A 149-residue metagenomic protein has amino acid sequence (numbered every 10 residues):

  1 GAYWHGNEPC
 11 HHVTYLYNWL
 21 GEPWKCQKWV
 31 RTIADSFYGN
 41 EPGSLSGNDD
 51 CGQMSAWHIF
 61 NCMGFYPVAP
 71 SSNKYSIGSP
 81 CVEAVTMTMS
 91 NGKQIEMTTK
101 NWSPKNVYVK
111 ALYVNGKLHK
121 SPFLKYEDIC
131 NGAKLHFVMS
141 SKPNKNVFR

Functional and structural regions predicted by a protein language model:
G1-E96, N101, E127, K134: Active-site core of glycosidic bond-cleaving carbohydrate-active enzymes
S90, Y113-K117: Short strand-turn-strand beta-turns centered on an Asx-Gly dipeptide
P104: Conserved SET/PR domain catalytic loop and adjacent active-site segment of histone-lysine N-methyltransferases
V107-A111: Beta-strand-rich binding/interaction modules
K120-K125: Short, solvent-exposed S/T- and G/P-enriched segments that are highly enriched in secreted/extracellular and lumenal
Y126-R149: C-terminal beta-strand-rich structural cap/linker in extracellular carbohydrate-active enzymes
